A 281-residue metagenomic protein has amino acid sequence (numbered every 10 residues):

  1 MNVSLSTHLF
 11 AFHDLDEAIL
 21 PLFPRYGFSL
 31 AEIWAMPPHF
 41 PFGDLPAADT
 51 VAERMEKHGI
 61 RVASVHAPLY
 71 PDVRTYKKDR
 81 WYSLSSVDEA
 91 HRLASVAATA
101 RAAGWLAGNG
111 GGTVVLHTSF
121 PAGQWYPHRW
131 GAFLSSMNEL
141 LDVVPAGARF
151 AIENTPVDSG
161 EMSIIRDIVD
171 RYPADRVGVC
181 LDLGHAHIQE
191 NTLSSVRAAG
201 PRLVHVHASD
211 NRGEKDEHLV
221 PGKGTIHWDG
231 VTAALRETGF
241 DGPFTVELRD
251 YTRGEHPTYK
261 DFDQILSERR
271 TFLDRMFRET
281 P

Functional and structural regions predicted by a protein language model:
N2-S4, H13-P24, E56-G59, V73 (+5 more regions): Histidine-acidic metal/acid-base catalytic patches
L5-S6, I33, F150-N154, C180-D182: Short catalytic-loop micro-motif centered on adjacent basic/acidic residues
L9-A11, A35-P37, P68-P71, T118-A122 (+4 more regions): Active-site-proximal loop/turn and secondary-structure-junction residues that shape catalytic pockets, frequently
E17, D72-G178, D263: Active-site acidic/histidine proton-transfer and metal-coordination neighborhood in alpha/beta enzyme cores
S29-L30, R61, G112-T113, R149 (+1 more regions): Residue-level detector of anion-binding/catalytic polar loops
I33, S64-A67, G111-T118, F244-E247: Short beta-strand segments at enzyme active-site cores
W34-M55, T118-W125: Glycine-rich, proline-tolerant flexible connector loops at the mouths of alpha/beta enzymes
V51-A67, F133-P145, W228-V231: Alpha-helix-loop-beta-strand connector modules within alpha/beta enzyme cores
